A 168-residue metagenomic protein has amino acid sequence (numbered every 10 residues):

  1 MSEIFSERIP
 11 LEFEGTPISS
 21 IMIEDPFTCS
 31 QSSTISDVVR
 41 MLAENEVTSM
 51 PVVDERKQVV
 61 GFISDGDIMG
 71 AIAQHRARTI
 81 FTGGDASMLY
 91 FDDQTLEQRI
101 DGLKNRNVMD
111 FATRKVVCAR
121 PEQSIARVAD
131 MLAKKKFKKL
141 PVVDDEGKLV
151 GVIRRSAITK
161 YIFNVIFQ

Functional and structural regions predicted by a protein language model:
M1-Q168: Tandem CBS (Cystathionine beta-synthase) repeat/Bateman regulatory domains
